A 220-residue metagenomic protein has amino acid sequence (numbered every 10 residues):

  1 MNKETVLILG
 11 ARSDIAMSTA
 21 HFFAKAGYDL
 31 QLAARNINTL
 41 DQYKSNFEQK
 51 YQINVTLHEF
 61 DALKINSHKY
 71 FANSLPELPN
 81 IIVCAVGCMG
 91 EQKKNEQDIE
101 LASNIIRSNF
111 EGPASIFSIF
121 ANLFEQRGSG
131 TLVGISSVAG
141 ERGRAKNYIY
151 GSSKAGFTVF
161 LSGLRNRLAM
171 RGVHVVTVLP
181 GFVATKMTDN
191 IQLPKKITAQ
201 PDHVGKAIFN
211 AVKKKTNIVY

Functional and structural regions predicted by a protein language model:
R12-D14: Conserved glycine-rich cofactor-binding loop
A26-Q42: Conserved glycine-rich Rossmann-like NAD(P)H-binding loop of the short-chain dehydrogenase/reductase
Q49-N66: Rossmann-fold cofactor-recognition segment
G87-S103, K146: Conserved mid-core segment of classical short-chain dehydrogenase/reductases
F117, S153: Active-site helix of classical SDR
S137: Residue(s) in the substrate-gating loop at a strand-loop-helix junction that position the organic substrate next
T177, L193-Y220: C-terminal helical subdomain
